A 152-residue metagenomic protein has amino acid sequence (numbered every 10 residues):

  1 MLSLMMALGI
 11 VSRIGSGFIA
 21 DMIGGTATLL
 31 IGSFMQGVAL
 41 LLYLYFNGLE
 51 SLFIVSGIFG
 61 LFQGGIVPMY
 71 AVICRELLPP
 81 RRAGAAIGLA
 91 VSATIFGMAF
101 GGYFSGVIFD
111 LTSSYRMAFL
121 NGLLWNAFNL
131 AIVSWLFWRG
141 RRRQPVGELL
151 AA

Functional and structural regions predicted by a protein language model:
M6-I14, G64, I95-A99: Residue-level signature of mid-helix packing/kink "hotspots" within the transmembrane helices of 12-pass Major
I19-A20, F104-S113: Interfacial helix-cap and linker-helix signal at transmembrane-aqueous boundaries of multi-pass secondary transporters
F34-N47: C-terminal ends and interior cores of transmembrane alpha-helices in multi-pass membrane transporters/permeases
A39, E50-F59: Paired small-residue
G65-L78: Intracellular juxtamembrane helix-capping segments at the cytosolic ends of symmetry-related transmembrane helices
P80-A90: Loop-to-transmembrane helix entry/capping segments in MFS-fold secondary transporters and related SLC/MFSD carriers
M117-L136: Symmetry-related core transmembrane helices of the 12-TM Major Facilitator Superfamily/SLC fold
